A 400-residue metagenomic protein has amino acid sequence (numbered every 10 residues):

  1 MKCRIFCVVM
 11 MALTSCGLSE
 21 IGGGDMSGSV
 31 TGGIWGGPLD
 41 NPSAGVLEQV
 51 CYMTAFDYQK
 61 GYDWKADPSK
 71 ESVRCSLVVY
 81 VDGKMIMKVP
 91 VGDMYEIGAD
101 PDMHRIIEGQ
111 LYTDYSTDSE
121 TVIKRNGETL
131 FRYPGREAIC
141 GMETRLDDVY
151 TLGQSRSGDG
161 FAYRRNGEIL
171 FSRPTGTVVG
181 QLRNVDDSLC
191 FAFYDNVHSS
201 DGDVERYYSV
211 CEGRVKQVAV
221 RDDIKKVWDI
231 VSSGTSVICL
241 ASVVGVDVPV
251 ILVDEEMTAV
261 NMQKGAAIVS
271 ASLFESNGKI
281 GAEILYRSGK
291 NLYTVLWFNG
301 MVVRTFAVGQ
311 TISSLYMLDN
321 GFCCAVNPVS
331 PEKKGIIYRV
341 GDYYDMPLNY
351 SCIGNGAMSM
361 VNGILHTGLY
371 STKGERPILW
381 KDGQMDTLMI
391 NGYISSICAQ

Functional and structural regions predicted by a protein language model:
M1-S15: Sec-dependent bacterial lipoprotein signal peptides
L13-E48: Bacterial Sec-dependent N-terminal signal peptides
E48-G61, G109, T113-T117, Y150-S155 (+5 more regions): Recurrent small/Gly-Pro-centered beta-turn motifs in extracellular repeat architectures
Q59-V78, D118-I123, S157-A162, V197-Y208 (+4 more regions): Structural motif
M85-D93, E128-Y133, G167-R173, R214-R221 (+4 more regions): A short beta-strand motif characteristic of beta-propeller blades
M94-E108, R136-L146, G176-D186, D223-S233 (+4 more regions): Repeated scaffold domains used in trafficking and secretory/extracellular systems, primarily beta-propellers
S359-Q400: Blade-level signature of beta-propeller repeat domains, shared across WD40, Kelch, NHL, RCC1 and BNR/Asp-box propellers
